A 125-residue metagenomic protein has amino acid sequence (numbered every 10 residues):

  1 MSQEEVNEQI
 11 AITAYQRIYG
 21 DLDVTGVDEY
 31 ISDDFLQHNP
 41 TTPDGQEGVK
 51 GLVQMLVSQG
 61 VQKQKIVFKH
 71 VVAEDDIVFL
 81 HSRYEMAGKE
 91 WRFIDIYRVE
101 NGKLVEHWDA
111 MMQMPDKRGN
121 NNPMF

Functional and structural regions predicted by a protein language model:
M1-F125: C-terminal and inter-domain tail/linker signature
